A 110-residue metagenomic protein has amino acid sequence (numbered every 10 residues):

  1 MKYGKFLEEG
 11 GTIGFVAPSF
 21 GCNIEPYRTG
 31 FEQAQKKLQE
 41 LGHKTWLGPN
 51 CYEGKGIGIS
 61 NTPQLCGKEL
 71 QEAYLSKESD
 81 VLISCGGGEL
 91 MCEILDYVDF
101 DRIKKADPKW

Functional and structural regions predicted by a protein language model:
M1-E78: ATP/NTP phosphate-donor binding region
T29-G30, D96-F100: Short, glycine/charged-enriched secondary-structure capping and boundary segments
K37, I59-N61, C92, D96 (+1 more regions): Charge-rich, low-complexity amphipathic helices in intrinsically disordered tails/linkers adjacent to domains
I57-N61, G86, W110: Short coil/turn segments at secondary-structure boundaries
G67-V98: Long, hydrophobic/aromatic-enriched structural stretches that serve as scaffold segments
V98-W110: Short, acidic/small-residue loops that bind anionic groups at enzyme active sites
